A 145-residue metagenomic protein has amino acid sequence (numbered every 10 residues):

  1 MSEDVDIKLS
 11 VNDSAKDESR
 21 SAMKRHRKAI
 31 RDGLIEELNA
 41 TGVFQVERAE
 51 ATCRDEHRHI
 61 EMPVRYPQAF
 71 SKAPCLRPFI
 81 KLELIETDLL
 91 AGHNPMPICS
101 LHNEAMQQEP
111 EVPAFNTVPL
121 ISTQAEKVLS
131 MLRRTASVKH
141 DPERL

Functional and structural regions predicted by a protein language model:
M1, D17, L90-G92: Short catalytic/ligand-binding loop motif for oxyanion handling, primarily in non-cytosolic enzymes, centered on
M1-S14: Active-site nucleotide-donor binding segment shared across nucleotidyl transfer reactions
S2-E3, R25, A29: Generic alpha-helix structural propensity
N12-R27: Short histidine-centered catalytic/ligand-binding loop motif
R27-L145: Catalytic cores of NTP-dependent nucleotidyl/adenyl transfer enzymes across multiple folds
